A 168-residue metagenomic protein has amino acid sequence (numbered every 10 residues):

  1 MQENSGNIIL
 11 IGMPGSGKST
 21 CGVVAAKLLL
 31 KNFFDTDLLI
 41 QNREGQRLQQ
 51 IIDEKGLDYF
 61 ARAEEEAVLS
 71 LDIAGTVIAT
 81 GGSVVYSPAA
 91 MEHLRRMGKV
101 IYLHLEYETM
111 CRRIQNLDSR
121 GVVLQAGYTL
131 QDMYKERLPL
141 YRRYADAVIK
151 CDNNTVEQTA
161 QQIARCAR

Functional and structural regions predicted by a protein language model:
M1-N4, T20, V24, L28 (+1 more regions): NTP-dependent small-molecule kinase module
L10: Hydrophobic anchor at the beta1->P-loop junction of P-loop NTPases
M13: P-loop (Walker A) phosphate-binding loop of NTP-binding proteins
G17: Conserved glycine(s) of the Walker
K27-L38, Q46: Post-Walker A helix-loop "phosphate-sensing" segment adjacent to the P-loop in P-loop NTPases
L38-V84, P88-H93: ATP-dependent small-molecule kinase phosphotransfer cores that center on conserved nucleotide phosphate-binding segments
G82-V84, E106-E108, N154: Short glycine-rich anion-binding loops that position phosphate/pyrophosphate groups of nucleotides and phosphorylated
M97-P139: A glycine- and Lys/Arg-enriched "phosphate-lid" helix/loop adjacent to the NTP-binding pocket of small-molecule kinases
